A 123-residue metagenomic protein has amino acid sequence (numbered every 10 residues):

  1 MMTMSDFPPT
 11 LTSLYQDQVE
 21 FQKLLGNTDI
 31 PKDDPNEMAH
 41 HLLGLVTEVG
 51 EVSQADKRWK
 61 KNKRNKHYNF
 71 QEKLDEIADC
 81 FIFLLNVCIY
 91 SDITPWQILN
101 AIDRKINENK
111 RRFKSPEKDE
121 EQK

Functional and structural regions predicted by a protein language model:
M1-K123: Flexible "arm" and connector segments at domain edges
